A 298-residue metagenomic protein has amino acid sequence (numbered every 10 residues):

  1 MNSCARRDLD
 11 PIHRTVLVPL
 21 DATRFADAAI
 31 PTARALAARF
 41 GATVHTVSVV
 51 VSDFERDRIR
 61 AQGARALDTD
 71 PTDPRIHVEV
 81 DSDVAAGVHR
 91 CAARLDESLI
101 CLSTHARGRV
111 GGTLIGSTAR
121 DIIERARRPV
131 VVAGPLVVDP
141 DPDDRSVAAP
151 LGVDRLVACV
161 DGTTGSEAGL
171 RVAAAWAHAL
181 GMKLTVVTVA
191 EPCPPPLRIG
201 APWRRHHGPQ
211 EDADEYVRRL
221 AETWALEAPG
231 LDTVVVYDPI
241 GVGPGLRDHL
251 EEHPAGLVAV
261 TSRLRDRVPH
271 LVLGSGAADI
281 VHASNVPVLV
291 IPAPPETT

Functional and structural regions predicted by a protein language model:
N2-R58, G63, D68, T72 (+5 more regions): Small/aliphatic-rich secondary-structure junction motif
L36, G87-C91, G245, H249: CheY-like receiver
V47, V78-V80, A85, A92-G134: Hydrophobic, ordered structural segments
E79-A86, V236-G245: Charged docking surfaces used in two-component/phosphorelay signaling
A93-E97, H249-A255: Glycine-rich phosphate-binding loop signature in dinucleotide/nucleotide-binding domains
S103-R125, P140, L257-A283, A293-T298: Glycine-rich, Arg-bearing micro-motifs that act as flexible, cationic patches
V138-D154: Intrinsically disordered, low-complexity Ser/Thr-rich linker and spacer segments in cell-wall-related proteins
R204-E215: A short acidic, glycine-rich active-site loop that binds or catalyzes chemistry on phosphate/adenosine moieties
